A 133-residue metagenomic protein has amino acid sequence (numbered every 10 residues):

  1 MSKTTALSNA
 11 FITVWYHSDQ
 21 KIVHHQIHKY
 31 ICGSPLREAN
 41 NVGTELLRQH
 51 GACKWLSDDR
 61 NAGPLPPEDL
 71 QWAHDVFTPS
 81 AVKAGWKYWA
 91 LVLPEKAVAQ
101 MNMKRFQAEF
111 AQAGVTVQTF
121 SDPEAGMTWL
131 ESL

Functional and structural regions predicted by a protein language model:
S2-L133: Amphipathic, Lys/Arg-enriched alpha-helical "gate/interface" segment within cytosolic domains that mediates
